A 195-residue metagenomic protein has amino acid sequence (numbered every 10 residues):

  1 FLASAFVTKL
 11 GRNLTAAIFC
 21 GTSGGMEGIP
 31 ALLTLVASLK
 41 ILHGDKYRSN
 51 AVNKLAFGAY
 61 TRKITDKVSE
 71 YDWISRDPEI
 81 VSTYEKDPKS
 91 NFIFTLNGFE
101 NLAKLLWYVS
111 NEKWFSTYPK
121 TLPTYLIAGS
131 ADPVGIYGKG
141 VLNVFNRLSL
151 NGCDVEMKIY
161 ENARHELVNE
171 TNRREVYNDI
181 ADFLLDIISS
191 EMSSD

Functional and structural regions predicted by a protein language model:
A3-K89: Alpha/beta-hydrolase-fold enzymes
G11-R12, S116-T121, L150-N151: Short, conserved loop/helix-junction motifs that constitute active-site signature segments in enzyme catalytic cores
S90, T95-S116: Active-site nucleophile elbow and catalytic-triad environment of alpha/beta-hydrolase enzymes
V109, V144, I180-A181: Non-catalytic cap/lid and distal C-terminal segments of serine-dependent acyl enzymes
L126-A128: Short beta-strand/loop motif that positions the catalytic acidic residue of the alpha/beta-hydrolase fold
S130-P133, A163-R164: Acidic beta-to-alpha connecting loop that harbors the catalytic carboxylate
P133-N143: Conserved alpha/beta-hydrolase "acid-adjacent" motif
S149-D195: Catalytic active-site module of serine/aspartate enzymes centered on a nucleophile-bearing elbow/loop
